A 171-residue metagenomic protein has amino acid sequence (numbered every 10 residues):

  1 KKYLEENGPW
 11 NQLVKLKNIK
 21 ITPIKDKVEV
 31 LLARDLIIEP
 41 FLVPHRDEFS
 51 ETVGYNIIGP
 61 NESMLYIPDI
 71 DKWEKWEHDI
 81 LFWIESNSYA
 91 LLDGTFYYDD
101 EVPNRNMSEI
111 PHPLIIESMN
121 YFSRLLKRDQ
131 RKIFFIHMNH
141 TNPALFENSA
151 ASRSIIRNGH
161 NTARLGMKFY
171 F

Functional and structural regions predicted by a protein language model:
K1, E5, L32, A150-R153 (+1 more regions): Class I S-adenosyl-L-methionine
K1-K15: Active-site HxH/HxHxD metal-binding segment of metal-dependent hydrolases
N11-K20, A33-L36, D129, I155-G159: A short helix-to-beta-strand connector/capping loop
Q12, V28-E29, Y97-Y98: Short, solvent-exposed coil/turn linker segments
V14-P23, F41-T52, S88-L92, S118-R128 (+1 more regions): Short low-complexity stretches enriched in small and charged residues
K20-W83, M167-F171: Core dinuclear metal-dependent hydrolase active-site scaffold
S63, I70-K168: Cap/insert and terminal regions of metallo-dependent hydrolase folds
